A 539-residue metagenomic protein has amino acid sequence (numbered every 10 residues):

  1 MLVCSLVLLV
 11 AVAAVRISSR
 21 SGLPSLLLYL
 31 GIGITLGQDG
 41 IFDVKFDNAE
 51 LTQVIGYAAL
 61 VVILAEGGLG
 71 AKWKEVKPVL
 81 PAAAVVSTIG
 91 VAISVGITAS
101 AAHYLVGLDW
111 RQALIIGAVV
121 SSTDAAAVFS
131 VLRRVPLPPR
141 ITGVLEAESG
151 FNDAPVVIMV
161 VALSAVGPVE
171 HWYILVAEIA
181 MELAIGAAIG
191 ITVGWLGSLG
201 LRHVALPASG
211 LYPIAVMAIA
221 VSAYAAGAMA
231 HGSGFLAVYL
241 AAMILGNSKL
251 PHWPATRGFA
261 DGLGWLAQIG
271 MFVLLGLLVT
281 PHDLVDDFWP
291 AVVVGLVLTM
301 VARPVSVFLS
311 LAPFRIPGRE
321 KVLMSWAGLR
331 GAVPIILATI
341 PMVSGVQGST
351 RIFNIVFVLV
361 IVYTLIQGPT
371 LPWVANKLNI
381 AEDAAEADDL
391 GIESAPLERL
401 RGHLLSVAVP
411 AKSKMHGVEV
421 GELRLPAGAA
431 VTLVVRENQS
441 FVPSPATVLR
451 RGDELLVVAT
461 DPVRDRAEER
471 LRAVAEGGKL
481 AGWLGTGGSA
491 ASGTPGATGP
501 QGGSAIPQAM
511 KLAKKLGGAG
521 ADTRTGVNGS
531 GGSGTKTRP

Functional and structural regions predicted by a protein language model:
M1-A387, L397-R399, K536: Transmembrane helical cores of multi-pass secondary ion antiporters/exchangers
L296, L337-T339, Y363, A411 (+3 more regions): Active-site proximal loops enriched in glycine and acidic residues that flank catalytic Cys/His/Asp and coordinate
F314, P341-M342, N379, L423-L425 (+2 more regions): Short, solvent-exposed amphipathic alpha-helical segments in soluble enzyme and RNA/protein-processing domains
D383-V407, G477-G493: Long, charged amphipathic helices and adjacent flexible linkers at domain junctions
V407-K414: A structural micro-motif recognizing beta-strand termini and the immediately following turn/loop segments
H416-P462, A467: Cytosolic Rossmann-like ligand/nucleotide-binding regulatory domains
A446-T447, R464-S489, A505: Short, compositionally biased
G503-P539: Long, low-complexity, intrinsically disordered segments
